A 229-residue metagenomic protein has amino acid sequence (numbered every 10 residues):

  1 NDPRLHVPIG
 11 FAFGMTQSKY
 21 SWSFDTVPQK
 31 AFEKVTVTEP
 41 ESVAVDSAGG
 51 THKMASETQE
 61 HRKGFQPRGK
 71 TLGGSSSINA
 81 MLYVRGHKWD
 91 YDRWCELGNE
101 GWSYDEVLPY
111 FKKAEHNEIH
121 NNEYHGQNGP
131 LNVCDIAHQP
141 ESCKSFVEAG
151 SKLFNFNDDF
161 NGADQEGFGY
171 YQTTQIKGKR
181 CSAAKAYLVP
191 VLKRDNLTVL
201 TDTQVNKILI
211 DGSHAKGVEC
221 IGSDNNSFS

Functional and structural regions predicted by a protein language model:
N1-S229: N-terminal redox-cofactor-binding region of secreted/periplasmic oxidoreductases
